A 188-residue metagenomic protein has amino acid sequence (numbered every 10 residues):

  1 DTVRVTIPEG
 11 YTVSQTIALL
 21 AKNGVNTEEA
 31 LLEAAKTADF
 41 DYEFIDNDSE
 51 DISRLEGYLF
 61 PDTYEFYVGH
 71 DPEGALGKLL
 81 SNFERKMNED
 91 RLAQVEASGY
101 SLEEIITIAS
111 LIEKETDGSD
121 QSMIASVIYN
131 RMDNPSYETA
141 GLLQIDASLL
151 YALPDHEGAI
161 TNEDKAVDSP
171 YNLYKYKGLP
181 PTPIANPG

Functional and structural regions predicted by a protein language model:
D1-V25, Q94-L102: Glycine-rich loop/hinge motif
V25, F40-G188: Bacterial extracytoplasmic/cell-wall-associated proteins, especially those involved in peptidoglycan
V25-K36: Extended intrinsically disordered, low-complexity coil regions enriched in Ser, Thr, Gly, Ala and often Pro
